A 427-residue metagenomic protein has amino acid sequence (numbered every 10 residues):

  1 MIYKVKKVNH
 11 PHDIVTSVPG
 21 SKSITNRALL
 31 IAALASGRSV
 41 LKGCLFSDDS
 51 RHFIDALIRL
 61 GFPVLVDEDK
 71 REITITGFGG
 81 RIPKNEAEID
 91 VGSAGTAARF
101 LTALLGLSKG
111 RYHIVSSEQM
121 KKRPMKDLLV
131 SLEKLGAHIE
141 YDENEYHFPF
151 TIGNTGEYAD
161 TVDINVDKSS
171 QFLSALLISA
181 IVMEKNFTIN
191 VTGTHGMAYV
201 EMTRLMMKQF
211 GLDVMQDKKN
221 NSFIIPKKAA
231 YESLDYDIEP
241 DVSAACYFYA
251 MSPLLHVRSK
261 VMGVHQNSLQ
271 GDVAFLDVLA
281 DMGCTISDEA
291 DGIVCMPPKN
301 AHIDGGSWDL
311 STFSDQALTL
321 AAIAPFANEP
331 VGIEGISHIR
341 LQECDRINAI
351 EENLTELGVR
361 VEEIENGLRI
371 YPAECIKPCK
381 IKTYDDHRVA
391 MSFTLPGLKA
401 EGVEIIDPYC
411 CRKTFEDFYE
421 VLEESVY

Functional and structural regions predicted by a protein language model:
M1-Y427: Structural preference for solvent-exposed beta-strand-turn elements and adjacent flexible terminal/loop segments within
